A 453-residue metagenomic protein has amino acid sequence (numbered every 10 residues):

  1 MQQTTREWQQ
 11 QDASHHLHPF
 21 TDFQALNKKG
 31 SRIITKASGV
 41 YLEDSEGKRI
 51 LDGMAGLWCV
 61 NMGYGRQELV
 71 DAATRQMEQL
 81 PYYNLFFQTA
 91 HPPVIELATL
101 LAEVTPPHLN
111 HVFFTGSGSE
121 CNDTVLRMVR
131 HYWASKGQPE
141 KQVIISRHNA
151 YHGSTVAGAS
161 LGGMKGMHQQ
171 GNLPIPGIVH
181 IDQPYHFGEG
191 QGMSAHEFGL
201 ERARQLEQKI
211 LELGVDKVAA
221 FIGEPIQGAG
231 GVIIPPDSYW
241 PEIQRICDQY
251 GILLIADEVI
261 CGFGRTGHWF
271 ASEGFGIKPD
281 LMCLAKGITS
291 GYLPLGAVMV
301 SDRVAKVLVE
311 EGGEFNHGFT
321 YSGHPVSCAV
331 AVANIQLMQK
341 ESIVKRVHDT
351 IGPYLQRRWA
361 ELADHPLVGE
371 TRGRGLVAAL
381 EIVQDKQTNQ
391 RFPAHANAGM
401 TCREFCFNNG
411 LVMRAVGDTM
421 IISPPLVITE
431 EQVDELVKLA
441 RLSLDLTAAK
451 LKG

Functional and structural regions predicted by a protein language model:
M1-G453: Conserved N-terminal phosphate-binding loop of PLP-dependent enzymes in the Aspartate aminotransferase
